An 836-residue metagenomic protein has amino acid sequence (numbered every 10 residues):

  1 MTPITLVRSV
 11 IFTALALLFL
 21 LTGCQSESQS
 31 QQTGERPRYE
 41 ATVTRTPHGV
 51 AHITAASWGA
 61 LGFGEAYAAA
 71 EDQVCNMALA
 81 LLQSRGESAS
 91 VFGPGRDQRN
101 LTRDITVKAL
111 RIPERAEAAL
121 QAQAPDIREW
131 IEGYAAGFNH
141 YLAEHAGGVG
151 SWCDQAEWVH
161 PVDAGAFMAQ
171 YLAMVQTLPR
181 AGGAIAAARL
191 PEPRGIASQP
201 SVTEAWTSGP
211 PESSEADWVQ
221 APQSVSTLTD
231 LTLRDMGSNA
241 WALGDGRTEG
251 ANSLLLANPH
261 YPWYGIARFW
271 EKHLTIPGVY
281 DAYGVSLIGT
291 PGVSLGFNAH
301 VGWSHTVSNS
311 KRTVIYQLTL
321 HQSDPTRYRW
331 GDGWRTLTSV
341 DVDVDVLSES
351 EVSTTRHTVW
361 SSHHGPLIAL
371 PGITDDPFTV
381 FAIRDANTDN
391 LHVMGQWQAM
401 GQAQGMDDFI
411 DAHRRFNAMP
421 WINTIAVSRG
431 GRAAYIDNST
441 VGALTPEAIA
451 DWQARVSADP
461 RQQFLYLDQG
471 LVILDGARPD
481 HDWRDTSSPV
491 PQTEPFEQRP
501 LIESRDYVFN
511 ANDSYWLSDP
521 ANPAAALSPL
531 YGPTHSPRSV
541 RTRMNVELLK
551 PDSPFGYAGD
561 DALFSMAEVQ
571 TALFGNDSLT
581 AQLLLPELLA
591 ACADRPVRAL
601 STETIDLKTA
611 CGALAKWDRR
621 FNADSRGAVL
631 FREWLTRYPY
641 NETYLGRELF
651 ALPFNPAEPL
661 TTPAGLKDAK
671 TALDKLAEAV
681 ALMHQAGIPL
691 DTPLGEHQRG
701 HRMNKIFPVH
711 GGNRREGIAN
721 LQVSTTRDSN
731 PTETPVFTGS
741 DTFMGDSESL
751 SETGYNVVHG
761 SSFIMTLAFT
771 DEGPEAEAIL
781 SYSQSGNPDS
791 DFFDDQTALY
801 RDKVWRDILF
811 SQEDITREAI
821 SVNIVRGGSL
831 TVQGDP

Functional and structural regions predicted by a protein language model:
T2-F12: Bacterial N-terminal signal peptides that target proteins for export
L21-G23: C-terminal motif of bacterial Sec signal peptides marking the signal peptidase cleavage site
Q25-E27: Bacterial signal peptide processing site
Q32-I266, P277-V279, Y283-G292, A386: Substrate-recognition/specificity elements adjacent to catalytic centers across diverse enzyme folds
G64, R115-E129, M394-M400, S528-S536 (+2 more regions): Second-shell loop/turn segments in exported
V285-L287, G296-A299, H305-Q463: Glycine- and hydrophobic-rich flexible loops that cap the catalytic core of alpha/beta enzyme folds
P291, T379, F416-D552, F621 (+2 more regions): Hydrophobic alpha-helical segments
A511-S514, S518-L600, Q698-P836: Terminal end segments
